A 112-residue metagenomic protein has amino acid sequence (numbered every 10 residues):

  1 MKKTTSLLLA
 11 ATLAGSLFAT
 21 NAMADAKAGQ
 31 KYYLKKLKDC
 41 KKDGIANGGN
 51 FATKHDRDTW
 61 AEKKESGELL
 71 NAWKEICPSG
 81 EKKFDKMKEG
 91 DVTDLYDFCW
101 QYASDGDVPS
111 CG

Functional and structural regions predicted by a protein language model:
M1-L8: Bacterial N-terminal signal peptides that target proteins for export
A10-S16: Bacterial N-terminal signal peptides
F18-A26: Sec/Tat signal peptide C-region and signal peptidase I cleavage site
D25-D43: Sequence/structural segment immediately N-terminal to covalent heme-attachment motifs in c-type and related
A28-Y32, H55, T59, G90 (+1 more regions): Extracytoplasmic/secreted proteins, especially bacterial periplasmic and envelope-associated proteins
K36-L37, G44, K64-E68, C99-G106: Sec/Tat-exported extracytoplasmic proteins
I45-C77: N-terminal, post-signal-peptide region of Sec/Tat-exported proteins
K83-C111: C-terminal capping alpha-helices of c-type cytochrome domains
